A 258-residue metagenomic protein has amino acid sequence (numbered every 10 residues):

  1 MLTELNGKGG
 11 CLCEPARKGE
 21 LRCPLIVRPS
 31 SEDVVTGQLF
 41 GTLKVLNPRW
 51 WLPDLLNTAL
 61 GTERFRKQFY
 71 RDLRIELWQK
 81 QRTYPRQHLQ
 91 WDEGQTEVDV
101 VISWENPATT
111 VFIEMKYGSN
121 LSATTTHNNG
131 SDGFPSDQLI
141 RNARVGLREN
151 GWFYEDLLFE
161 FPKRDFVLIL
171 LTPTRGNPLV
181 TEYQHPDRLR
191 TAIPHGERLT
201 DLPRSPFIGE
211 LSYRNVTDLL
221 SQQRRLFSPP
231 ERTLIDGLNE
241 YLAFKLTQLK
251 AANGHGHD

Functional and structural regions predicted by a protein language model:
M1-D258: Charged, terminal alpha-helix-loop-beta segments that serve as non-catalytic nucleic-acid engagement and/or assembly
